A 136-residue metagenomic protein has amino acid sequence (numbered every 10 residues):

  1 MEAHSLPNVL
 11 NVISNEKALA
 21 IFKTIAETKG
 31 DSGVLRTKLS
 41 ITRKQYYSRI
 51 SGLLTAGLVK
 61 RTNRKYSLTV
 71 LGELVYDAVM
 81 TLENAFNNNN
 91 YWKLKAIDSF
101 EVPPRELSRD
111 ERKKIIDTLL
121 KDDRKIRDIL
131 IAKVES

Functional and structural regions predicted by a protein language model:
M1-A20, S108: Short alpha-helical segments that sit at the start of domains
E16, E27-D31: Short capping segments at the starts of secondary-structure elements
L19-K23, L74: Pre-recognition alpha-helix immediately N-terminal to the DNA-recognition helix within helix-turn-helix or winged-helix
I21, G33-L39: A short acidic, leucine-rich amphipathic alpha-helix
T37-T55: Short amphipathic alpha-helical interaction segments
L54-K65: A short, conserved structural fragment
V70-F100: Conserved segment of winged-helix/HTH DNA-binding domains
K93-S136: Exposed, interaction-prone assembly regions rather than primary DNA-binding/catalytic cores
